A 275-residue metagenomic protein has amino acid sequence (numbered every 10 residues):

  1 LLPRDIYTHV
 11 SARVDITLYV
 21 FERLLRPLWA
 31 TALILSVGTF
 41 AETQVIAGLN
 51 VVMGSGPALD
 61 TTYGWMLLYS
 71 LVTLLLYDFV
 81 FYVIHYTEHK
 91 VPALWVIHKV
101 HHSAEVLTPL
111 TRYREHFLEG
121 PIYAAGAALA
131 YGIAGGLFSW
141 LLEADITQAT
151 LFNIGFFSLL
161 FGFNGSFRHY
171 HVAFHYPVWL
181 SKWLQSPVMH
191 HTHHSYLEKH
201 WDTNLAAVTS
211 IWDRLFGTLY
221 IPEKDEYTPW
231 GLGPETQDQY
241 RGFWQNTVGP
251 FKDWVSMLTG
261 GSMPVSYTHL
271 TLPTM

Functional and structural regions predicted by a protein language model:
L1-T17, T39-A58, K224: Membrane-helix interface linkers and caps
L2, Q44-V52, A134-L137, T247 (+2 more regions): Short helical patches
R4, L71, H200, L232-E235 (+1 more regions): A general boundary/transition motif marking the beginning of the first structured unit of a protein
Y7-T8, A12-R13, G155, K182 (+2 more regions): Generic detector of ordered secondary-structure context
D15-Y19, A207, I211-R214, N246 (+1 more regions): Low-complexity, intrinsically disordered, cysteine-poor segments enriched in small/polar and charged residues
V20-I34, E42-T43, G56-P229: Membrane-embedded catalytic scaffold of the fatty acid hydroxylase/desaturase
Y227-S266: A membrane-cytosol interface segment of integral membrane proteins
T268-T274: Conserved small/polar residues in nucleotide/adenosyl-binding loops
